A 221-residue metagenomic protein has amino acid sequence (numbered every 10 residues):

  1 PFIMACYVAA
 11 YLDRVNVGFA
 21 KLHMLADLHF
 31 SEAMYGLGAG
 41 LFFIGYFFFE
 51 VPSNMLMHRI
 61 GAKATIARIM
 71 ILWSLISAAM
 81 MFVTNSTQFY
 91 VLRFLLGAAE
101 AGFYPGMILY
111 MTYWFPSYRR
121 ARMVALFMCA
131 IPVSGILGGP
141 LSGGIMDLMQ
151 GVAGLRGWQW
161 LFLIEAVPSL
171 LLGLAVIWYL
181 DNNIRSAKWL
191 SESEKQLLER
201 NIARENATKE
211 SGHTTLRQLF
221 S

Functional and structural regions predicted by a protein language model:
P1-E32, F48, G138-S142: Extracytoplasmic
Y11, V15, M81, G97-P105 (+1 more regions): Small-residue-rich segments within alpha-helical transmembrane domains of MFS-like 12-TM solute carriers
M24-L25, L56-M57, L141-A153: Interfacial helix-cap and linker-helix signal at transmembrane-aqueous boundaries of multi-pass secondary transporters
H29, G61, F82-Q88, A99 (+1 more regions): Helix-breaking motifs and short loop linkers at transmembrane-helix boundaries and internal kinks in secondary membrane
F48-T87: Conserved MFS/SLC helix-loop-helix module at the cytosolic interface between two early adjacent transmembrane helices
L92-C129: Cytoplasmic helix-loop-helix junction between adjacent transmembrane helices in 12-TM secondary transporters
A121-Q150, P168-S169: Glycine-rich segments within core transmembrane alpha-helices of 12-TM secondary carriers
F127, A153-H213: Central mid-sequence intracellular linker of multi-pass
